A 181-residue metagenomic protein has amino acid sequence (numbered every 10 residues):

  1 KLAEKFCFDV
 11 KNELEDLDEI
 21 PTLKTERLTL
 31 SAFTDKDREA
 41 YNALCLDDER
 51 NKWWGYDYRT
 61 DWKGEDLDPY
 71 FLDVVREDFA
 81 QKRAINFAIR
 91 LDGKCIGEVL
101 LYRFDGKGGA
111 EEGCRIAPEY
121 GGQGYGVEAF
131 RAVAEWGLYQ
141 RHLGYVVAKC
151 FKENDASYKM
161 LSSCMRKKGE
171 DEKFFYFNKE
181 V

Functional and structural regions predicted by a protein language model:
K1-E119, Q140, V146, K168-V181: GNAT-family acyltransferases
I116, G122-Y139, D155-S163: Conserved acetyl-CoA-binding loop-helix of GNAT-fold acetyltransferases
K149-F151: Short strand-turn motif at the edge of the Rossmann-like AdoMet-binding core
